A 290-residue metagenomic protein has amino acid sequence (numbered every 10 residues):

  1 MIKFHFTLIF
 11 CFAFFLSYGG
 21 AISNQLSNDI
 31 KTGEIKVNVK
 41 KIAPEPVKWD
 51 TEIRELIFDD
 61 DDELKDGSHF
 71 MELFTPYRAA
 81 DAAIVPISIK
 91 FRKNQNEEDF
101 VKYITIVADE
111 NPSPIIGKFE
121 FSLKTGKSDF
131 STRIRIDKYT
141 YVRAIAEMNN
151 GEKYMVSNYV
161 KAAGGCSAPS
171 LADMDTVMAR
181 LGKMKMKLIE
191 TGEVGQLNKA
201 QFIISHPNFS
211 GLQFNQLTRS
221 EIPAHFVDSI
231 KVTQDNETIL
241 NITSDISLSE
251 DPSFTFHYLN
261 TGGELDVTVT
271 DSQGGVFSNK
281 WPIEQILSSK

Functional and structural regions predicted by a protein language model:
T7-S17: Bacterial N-terminal signal peptides
V37-V47, A163-K185, I286-K290: Low-complexity, Pro/Ser/Thr- and charge-rich linker/hinge segments at domain boundaries
R54-A82, D175-V194: N-terminal edge beta-strand
F74, P86-Q95, K199-P207, N215-S220: Short edge beta-strand/loop segments characteristic of extracellular beta-sandwich folds
Y103-V107, S229-T233, T268: Beta-strand signatures of extracellular beta-sandwich domains
L123-S131, I246-H257: Aromatic sugar-binding surface patches on proteins that engage polysaccharides or sugar-phosphate polymers
R133-Y139, H257-G263: Surface-exposed, short loops/turns at beta-strand junctions within beta-sandwich domains
M148-M155, D271-K280: Short acidic/polar inter-strand loop motif in beta-rich domains
